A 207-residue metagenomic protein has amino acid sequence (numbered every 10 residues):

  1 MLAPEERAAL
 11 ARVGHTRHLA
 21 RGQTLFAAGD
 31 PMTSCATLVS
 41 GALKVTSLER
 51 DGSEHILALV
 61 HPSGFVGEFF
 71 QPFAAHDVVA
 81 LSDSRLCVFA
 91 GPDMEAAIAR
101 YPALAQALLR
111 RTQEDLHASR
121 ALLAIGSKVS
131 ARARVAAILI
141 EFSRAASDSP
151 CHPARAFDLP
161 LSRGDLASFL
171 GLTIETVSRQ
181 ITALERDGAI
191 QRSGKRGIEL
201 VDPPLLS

Functional and structural regions predicted by a protein language model:
M1-R21, H61-V66, Q71: Cyclic nucleotide-binding regulatory module and flanking cytosolic helices
Q23-S82: Cyclic nucleotide-binding regulatory domains
C35, L57, L86-C87, D158 (+1 more regions): A residue-level structural signature of the nucleotidyltransferase/glycosyltransferase Rossmann-like core
A58-H117, A121: Cyclic-nucleotide recognition modules
S127, A131-R134, S162: N-terminal positioning helix adjacent to the helix-turn-helix/winged-helix DNA-binding module
I138-F142: Short amphipathic alpha-helical elements of helix-turn-helix/winged-helix folds
S143-S207: Phosphate-/nucleic-acid-contacting segments
